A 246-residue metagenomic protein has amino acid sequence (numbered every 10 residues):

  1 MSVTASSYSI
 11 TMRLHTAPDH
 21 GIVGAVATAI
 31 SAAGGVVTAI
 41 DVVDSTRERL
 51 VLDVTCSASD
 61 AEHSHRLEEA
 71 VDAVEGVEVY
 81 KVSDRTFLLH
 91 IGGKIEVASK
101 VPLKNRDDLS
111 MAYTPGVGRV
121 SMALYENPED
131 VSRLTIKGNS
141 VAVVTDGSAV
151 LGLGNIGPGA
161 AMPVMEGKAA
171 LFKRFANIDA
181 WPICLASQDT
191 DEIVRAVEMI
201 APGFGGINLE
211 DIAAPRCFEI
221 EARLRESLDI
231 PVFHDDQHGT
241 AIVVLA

Functional and structural regions predicted by a protein language model:
M1-I91: A conserved regulatory-domain signal marking ACT and ACT-like small-molecule sensing domains and adjacent regulatory
V79-A246: Glycine/serine-rich phosphate-binding loop and adjoining beta1-alpha1 elements at the start of nucleotide-handling
